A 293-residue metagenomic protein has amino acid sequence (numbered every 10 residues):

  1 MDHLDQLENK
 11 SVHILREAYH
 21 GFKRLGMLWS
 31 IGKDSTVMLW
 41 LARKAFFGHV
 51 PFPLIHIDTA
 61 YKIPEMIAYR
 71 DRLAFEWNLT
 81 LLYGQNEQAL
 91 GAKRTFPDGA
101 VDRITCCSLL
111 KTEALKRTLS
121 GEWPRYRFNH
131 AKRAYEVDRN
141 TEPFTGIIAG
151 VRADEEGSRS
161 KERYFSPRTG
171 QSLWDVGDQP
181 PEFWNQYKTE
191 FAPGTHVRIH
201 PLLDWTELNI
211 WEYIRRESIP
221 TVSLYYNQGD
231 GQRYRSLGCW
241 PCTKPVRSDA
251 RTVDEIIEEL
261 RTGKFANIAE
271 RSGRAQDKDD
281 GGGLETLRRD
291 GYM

Functional and structural regions predicted by a protein language model:
M1-M293: Nucleotide-activated chemistry modules centered on ATP-dependent adenylation/adenylyltransferase
